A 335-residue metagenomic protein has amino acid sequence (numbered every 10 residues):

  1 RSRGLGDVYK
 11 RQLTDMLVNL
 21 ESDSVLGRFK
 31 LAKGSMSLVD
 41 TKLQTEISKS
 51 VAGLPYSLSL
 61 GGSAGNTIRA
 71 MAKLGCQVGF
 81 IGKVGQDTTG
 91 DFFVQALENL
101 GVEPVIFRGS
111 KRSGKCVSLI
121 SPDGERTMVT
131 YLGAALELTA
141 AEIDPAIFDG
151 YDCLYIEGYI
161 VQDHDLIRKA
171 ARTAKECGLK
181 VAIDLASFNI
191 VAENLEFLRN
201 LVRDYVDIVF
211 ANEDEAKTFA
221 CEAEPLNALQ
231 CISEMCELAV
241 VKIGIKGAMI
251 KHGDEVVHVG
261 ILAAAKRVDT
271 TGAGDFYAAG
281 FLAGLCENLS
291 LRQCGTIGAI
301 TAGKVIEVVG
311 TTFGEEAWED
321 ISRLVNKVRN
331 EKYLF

Functional and structural regions predicted by a protein language model:
S2, I147-D149, V202-R203, S233: A short, aliphatic-rich alpha-helical micro-motif
R3-G79, F335: Glycine-rich phosphate/adenosyl-contacting loop at the front of the ribokinase-like
G6-D7, Q12-L20, K30-K33, P225-F335: Conserved phosphate-binding/catalytic region of the ribokinase-like
L43-K115, E319-R329: Substrate-binding N-lobe of the ribokinase-like
A72, E98, K175-E176, S233: Anion (oxyanion) recognition and catalysis
V78, P104, V181-A182, A239: Hydrophobic beta-strand scaffold residues
V105-R108, S118-V161: Conserved phosphate-binding/catalytic loop of the ribokinase/pfkB sugar-kinase fold
A171, C177-K180, A186-H258: Conserved phosphate/ATP/ADP-binding segment of small-molecule kinases
